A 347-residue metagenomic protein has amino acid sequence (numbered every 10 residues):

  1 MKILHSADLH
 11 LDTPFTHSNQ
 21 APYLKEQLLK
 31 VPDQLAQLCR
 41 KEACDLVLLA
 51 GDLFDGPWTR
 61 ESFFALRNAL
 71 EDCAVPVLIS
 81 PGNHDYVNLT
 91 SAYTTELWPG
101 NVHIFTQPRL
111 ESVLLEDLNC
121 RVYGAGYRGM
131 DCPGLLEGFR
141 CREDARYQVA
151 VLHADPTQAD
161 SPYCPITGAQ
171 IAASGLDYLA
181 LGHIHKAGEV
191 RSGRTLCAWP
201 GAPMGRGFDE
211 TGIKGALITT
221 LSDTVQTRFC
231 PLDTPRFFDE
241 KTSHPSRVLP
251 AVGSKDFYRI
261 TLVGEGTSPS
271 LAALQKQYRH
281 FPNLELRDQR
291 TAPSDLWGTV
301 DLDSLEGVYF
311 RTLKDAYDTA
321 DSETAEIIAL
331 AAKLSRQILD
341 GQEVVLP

Functional and structural regions predicted by a protein language model:
M1-A65, D144, K333, Q337 (+1 more regions): N-terminal active-site segment of His-dependent metallophosphoesterases
L4, R121-Y123, L217: Conserved beta-strand elements of the Class I
S18-E26, R121-G126, R228-S243: Acidic/glycine-enriched edge-of-secondary-structure segments
P22, L46, D55-A198, A202-G207 (+1 more regions): His/Asp/Glu-rich metal-coordinating catalytic cores of metallo-dependent phosphodiesterases/hydrolases acting on
K41, D223-P347: Accessory, non-catalytic peripheral segments of nucleic-acid enzymes
G51-D52, A154, L262-G264: Short glycine-centered, acidic/aromatic-flanked micro-motifs in structured strand/loop junctions that mark active-site
G182, G188-G253: A conserved active-site cap/scaffold subdomain adjacent to cofactor or substrate pockets
